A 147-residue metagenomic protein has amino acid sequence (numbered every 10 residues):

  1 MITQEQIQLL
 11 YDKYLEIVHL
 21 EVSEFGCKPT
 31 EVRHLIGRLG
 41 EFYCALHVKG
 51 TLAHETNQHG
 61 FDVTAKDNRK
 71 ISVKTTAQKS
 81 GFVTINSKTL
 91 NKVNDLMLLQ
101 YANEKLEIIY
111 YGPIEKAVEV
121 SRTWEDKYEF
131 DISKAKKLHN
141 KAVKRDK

Functional and structural regions predicted by a protein language model:
M1-K147: Nucleic-acid endonuclease domains
